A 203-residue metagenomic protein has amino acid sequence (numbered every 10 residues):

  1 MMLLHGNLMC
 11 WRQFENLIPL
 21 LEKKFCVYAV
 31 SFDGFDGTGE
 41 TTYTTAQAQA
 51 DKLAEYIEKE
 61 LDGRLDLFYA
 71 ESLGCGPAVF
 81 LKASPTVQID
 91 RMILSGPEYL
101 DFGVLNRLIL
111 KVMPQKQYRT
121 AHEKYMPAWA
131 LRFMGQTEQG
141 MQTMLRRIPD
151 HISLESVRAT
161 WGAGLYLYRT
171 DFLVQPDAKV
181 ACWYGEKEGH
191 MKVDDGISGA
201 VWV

Functional and structural regions predicted by a protein language model:
M1-G39: Conserved HGGG/HGGXW glycine-rich cap/lid loop of the alpha/beta-hydrolase fold
Y28-Y69: Active-site loop/oxyanion-hole signature of alpha/beta-hydrolase fold enzymes
Y69-A78: Gly/Ala-rich beta-loop-alpha elbow adjacent to hydrolase catalytic centers
A83, I89-T120: Flexible "cap/lid" loop of the alpha/beta hydrolase fold
V104-L105, T120-V174: Conserved alpha/beta-hydrolase catalytic His-Asp/Glu region
P176, C182-Y184: Short beta-strand/loop motif that positions the catalytic acidic residue of the alpha/beta-hydrolase fold
G189-D195: Conserved alpha/beta-hydrolase "acid-adjacent" motif
G196-V203: Catalytic histidine neighborhood in serine/cysteine hydrolases with alpha/beta-hydrolase-type architecture
